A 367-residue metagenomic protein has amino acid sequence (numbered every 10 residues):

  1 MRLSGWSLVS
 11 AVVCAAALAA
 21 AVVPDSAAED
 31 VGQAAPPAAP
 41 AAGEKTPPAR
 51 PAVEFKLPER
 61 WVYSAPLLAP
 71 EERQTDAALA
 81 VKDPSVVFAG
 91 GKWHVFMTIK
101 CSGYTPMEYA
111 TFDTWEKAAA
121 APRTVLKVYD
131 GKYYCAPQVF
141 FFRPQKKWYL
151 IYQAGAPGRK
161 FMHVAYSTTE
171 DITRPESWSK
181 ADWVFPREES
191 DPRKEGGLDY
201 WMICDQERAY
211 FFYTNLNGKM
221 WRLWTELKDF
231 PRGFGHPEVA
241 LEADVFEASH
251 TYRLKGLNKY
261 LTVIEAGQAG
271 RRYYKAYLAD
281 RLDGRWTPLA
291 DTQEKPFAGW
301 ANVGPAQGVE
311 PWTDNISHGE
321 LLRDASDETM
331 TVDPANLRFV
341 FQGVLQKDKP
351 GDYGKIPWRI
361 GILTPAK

Functional and structural regions predicted by a protein language model:
M1-A49: Low-complexity, Gly/Pro
V31, P36, P40-A248, R253-W312 (+1 more regions): Beta-rich carbohydrate-recognition and catalytic domains
N315: Ligand-recognition surfaces built from glycine- and aromatic
H318: Active-site pocket scaffolds in enzymes
